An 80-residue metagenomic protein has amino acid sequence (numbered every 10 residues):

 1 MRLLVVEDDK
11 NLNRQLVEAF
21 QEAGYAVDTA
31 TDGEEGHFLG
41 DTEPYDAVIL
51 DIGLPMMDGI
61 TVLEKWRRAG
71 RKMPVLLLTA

Functional and structural regions predicted by a protein language model:
M1-A80: N-terminal/domain-start alpha-helical segments
